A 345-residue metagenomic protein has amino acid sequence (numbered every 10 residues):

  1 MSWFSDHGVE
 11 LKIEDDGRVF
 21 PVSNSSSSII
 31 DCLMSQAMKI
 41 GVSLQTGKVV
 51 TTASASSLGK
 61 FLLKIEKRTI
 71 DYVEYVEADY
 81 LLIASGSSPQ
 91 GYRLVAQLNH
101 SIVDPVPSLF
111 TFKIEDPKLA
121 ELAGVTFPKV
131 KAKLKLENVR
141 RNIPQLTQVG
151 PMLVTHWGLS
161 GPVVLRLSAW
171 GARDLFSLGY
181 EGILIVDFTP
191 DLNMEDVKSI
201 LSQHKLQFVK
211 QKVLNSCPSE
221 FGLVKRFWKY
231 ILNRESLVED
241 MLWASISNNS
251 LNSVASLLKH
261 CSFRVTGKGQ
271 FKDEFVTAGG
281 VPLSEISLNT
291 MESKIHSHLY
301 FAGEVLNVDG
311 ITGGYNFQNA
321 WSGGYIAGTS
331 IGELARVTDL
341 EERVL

Functional and structural regions predicted by a protein language model:
M1-S2, D6-G17, K64-E66, Y80 (+3 more regions): Residue-level recognition of phosphate/Mg2+-coordinating polar/acidic sites in nucleotide-handling active sites
D16-S35, Q45, A84-G86, Q90 (+2 more regions): Short beta-strand to alpha-helix junction loop
L44-K48, I65, D104-V106: Short loop/edge segments at beta-strand edges and connector loops that shape dinucleotide/nucleotide cofactor-binding
T46-F61: A conserved short coil-to-beta-strand element within the FAD-binding core of flavoproteins
V50, E74-S87, L94-A96, M152-T155 (+2 more regions): Short hydrophobic core segments
E77-E121: Glycine-rich loop(s) and the adjacent beta-strand/alpha-helix scaffold that form part
Y80, A84-L98, N307-D339: A conserved FAD-binding loop/helix module that cradles the flavin
P117-R140: Extended, Lys/Arg-enriched charged tracts that mediate electrostatic binding to polyanionic substrates
